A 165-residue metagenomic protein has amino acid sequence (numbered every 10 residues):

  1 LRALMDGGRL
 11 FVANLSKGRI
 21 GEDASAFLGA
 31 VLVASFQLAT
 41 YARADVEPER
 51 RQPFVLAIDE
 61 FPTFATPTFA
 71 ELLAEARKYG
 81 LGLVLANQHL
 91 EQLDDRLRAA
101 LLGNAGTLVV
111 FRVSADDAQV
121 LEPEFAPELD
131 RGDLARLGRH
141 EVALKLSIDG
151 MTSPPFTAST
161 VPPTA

Functional and structural regions predicted by a protein language model:
L1-L81, L134-G138, V142-T152: P-loop NTPase motor domains
A3, S159-P162: Short beta-strand elements
A13, F111, A158: Hydrophobic residues at beta-strand termini and immediately following loops that shape nucleotide-binding pockets
L28-F36, L121, F125, P162: Short amphipathic C-terminal alpha-helix that caps PH/PH-like domains
L72-P155: Conserved ATP-driven motor cores of ASCE-family P-loop NTPases powering translocation/secretion/packaging/pilus
